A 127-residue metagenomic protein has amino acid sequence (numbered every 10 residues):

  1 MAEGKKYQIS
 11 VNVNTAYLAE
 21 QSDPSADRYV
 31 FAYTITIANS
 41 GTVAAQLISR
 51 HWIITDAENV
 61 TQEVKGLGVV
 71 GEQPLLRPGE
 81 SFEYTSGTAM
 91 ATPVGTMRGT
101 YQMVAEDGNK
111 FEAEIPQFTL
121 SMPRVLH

Functional and structural regions predicted by a protein language model:
M1-R28: Low-complexity, acidic Ser/Thr/Pro/Gly-rich terminal tails and inter-domain linkers that flank the onset of structured
E3, T36, H51-I53, T100-Q102: Residue-level detector of beta-strand face positions
V13, Y17, T42-V43, E58 (+2 more regions): Long, contiguous binding/interaction regions
Y29-T34: Short, solvent-exposed loop/turn segments enriched in Ser/Thr/Gly
I37-G41: Asparagine-centered strand-capping/turn motif at beta-strand->loop junctions
V43-Q62, M103: Short acidic, flexible loop segments centered on an aromatic residue
E63-V94: Intrinsically disordered, low-complexity Pro/Gly/Ser/Thr-rich segments with frequent PxxP/GP/PP motifs and embedded
A89-H127: Terminal connector regions
